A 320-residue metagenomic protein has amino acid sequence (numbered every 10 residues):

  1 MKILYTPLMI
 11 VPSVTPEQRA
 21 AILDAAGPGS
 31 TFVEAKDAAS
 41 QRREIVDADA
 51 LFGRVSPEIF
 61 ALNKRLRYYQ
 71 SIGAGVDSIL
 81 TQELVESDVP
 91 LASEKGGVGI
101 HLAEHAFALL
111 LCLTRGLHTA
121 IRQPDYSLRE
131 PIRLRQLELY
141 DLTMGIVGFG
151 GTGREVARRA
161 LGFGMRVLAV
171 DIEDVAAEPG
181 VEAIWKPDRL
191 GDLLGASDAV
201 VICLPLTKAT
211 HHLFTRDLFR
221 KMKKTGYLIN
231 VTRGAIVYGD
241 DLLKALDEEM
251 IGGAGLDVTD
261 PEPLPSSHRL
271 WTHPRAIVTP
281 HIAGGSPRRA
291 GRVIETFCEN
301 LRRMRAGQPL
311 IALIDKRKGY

Functional and structural regions predicted by a protein language model:
M1-P90, T215: An N-terminal-biased, well-structured beta-alpha scaffold segment characteristic of Rossmann-like dinucleotide-binding
I72-G73, P90-G97, D188, T232 (+1 more regions): Short beta->alpha connector loops at strand-helix junctions that form conserved, small/polar/Pro-enriched
D88-T143, E155: Phosphate-binding beta-alpha-beta segment of Rossmann-like dinucleotide-binding domains, i.e., the NAD(P)
A103-R122, L161-M165, E295-Q308: Oxidoreductase and adenylate-handling cofactor-binding alpha/beta cores
F149-G150: Glycine-rich Rossmann-fold phosphate-binding loop(s) that bind the pyrophosphate of adenine dinucleotide cofactors
V167-A169: Short beta-strand "acidic-cap" motif of Rossmann-like dinucleotide-binding folds
I172-R269: Rossmann-like adenosine-cofactor binding region
T225, V231-Y320: Rossmann-like dinucleotide-binding domain for NAD(H)/NADP(H)
